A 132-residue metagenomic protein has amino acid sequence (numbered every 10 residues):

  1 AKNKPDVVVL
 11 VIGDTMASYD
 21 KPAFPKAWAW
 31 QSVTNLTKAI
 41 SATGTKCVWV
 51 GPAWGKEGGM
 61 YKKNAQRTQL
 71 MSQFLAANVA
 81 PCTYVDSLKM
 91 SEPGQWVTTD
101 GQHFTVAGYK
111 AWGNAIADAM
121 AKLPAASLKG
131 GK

Functional and structural regions predicted by a protein language model:
A1-G130: Alpha-helical cap/lid subdomain in secreted, periplasmic, or secretory-pathway luminal O-acyl-processing enzymes
